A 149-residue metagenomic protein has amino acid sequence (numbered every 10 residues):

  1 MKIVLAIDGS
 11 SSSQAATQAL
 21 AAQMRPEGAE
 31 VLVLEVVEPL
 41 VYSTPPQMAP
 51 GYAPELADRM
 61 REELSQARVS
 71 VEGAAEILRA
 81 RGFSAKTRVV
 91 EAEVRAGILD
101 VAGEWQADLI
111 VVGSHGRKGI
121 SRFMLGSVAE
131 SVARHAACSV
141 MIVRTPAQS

Functional and structural regions predicted by a protein language model:
M1-P54, R81-F83: Small/aliphatic-rich secondary-structure junction motif
L32, K86, M141: Conserved beta-strand positions in the Rossmann-like core of class I SAM-dependent methyltransferases
E35, G113-H115, T145: Short secondary-structure boundary segments
A53-V69: A short acidic, glycine-rich active-site loop that binds or catalyzes chemistry on phosphate/adenosine moieties
G73-I110, A147-S149: Structural beta-alpha unit
L109-S131, S149: Glycine-rich, Arg-bearing micro-motifs that act as flexible, cationic patches
